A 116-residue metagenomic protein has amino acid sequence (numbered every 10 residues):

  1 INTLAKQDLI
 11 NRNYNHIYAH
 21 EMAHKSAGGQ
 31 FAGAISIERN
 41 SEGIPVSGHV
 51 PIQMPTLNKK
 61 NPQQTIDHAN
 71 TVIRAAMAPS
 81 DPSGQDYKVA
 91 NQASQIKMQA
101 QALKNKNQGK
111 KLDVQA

Functional and structural regions predicted by a protein language model:
I1-A116: Type III/flagellar secretion export determinants
